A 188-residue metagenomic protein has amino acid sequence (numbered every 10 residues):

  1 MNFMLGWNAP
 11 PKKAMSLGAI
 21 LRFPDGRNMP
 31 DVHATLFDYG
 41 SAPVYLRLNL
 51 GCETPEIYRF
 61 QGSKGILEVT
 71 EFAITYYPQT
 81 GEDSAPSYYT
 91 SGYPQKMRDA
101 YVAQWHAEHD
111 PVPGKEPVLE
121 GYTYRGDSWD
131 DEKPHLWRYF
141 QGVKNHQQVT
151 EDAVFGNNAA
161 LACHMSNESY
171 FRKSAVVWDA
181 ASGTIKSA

Functional and structural regions predicted by a protein language model:
M1-P43, L50-E53, V154-N157: Rossmann-like dinucleotide-binding domain that binds NAD(P)(H)
N2-G6, D25-Y39, R59-E151, V176 (+1 more regions): C-terminal glycine/acidic-rich active-site capping loop/insertion
V44-L46, E56-Y58, V176: Short beta-strand segments
N49-G51, T80-G81: Short, solvent-exposed aromatic-acidic interface loops
D131-H135, A162-K173: Stable alpha-helical structural segments in soluble proteins, enriched in small hydrophobic residues
Y139, G156, K173: Hydrophobic, well-ordered secondary-structure elements that form the walls of internal hydrophobic environments
E151-D152, G156, C163: C-terminal substrate/ligand-recognition segments
